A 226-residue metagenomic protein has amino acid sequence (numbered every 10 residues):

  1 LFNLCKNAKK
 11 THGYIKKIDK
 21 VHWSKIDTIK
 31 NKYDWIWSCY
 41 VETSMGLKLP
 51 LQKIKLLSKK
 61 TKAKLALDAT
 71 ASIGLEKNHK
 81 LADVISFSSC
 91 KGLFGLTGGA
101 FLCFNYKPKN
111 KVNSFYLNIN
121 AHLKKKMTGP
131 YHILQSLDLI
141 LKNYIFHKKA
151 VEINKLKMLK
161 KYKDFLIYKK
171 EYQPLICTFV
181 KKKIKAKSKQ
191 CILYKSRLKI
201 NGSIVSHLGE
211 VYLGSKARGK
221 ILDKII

Functional and structural regions predicted by a protein language model:
L1-D34: PLP-dependent aminotransferase-like
L1-T11, Q52, K148-L156, K160: Short, charged N-terminal beta->alpha structural module
V21-A69: Active-site phosphate-binding strand-loop segment of PLP-dependent enzymes
H22-D27, T43-K48, I73-K77, L93-L96 (+1 more regions): Short, well-ordered, mixed-charge alpha-helical segments that flank or form enzyme active sites
N31, L75-L81, A186-K187: Short loop/helix-cap segments at secondary-structure boundaries that form the rim of catalytic
H79-C90: Conserved active-site segment immediately N-terminal to the catalytic lysine that forms the internal aldimine
C90-K161: Active-site C-terminal subdomain of aminotransferase-like
L166-I226: Conserved C-terminal alpha-helix-loop-beta "cap" of PLP-dependent enzymes that closes/shapes the active-site mouth
